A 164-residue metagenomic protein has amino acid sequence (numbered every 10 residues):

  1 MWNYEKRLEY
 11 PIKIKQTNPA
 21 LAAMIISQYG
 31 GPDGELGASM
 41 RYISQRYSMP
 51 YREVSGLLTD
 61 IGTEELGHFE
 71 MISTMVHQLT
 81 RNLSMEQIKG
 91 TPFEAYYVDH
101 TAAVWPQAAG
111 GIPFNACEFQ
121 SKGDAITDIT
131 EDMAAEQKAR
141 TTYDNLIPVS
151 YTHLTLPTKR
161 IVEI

Functional and structural regions predicted by a protein language model:
W2-N3: Long, low-complexity intrinsically disordered regions enriched in Ser/Thr, Asp/Glu, Pro/Gly
R7: Conserved oxyanion/phosphate-binding beta-strand-loop segments in alpha/beta enzyme cores
K13-G30, F93-D132: Acidic/His metal-coordination segments adjacent to aromatic residues that form catalytic metal sites in metalloenzymes
T17-Y51, G67-M71, G123-V149: Alpha-helical bundle segments that constitute or directly flank the non-heme di-iron/ferroxidase center
D60-P106: Conserved alpha-helical segments that form or flank metal/cofactor-binding pockets of metalloenzymes
T152-T158: Conserved small/polar residues in nucleotide/adenosyl-binding loops
V162-I164: Hydrophobic alpha-helical segments, chiefly the membrane-spanning helices and signal/signal-anchor peptides
